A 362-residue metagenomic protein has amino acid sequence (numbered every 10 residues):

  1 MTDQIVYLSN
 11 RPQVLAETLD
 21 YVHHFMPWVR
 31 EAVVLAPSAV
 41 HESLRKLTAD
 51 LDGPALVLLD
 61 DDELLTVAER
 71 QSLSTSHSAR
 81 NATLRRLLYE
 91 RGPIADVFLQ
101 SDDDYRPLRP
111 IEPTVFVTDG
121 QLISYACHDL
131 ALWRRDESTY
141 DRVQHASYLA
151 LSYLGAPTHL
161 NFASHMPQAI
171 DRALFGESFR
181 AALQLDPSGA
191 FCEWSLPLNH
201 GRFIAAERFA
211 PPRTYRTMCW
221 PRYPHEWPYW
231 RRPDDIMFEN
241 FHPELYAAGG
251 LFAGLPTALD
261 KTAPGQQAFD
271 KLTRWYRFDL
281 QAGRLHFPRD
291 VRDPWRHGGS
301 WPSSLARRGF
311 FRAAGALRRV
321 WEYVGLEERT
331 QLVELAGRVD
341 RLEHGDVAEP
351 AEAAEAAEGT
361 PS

Functional and structural regions predicted by a protein language model:
M1-A16: N-proximal low-complexity "stem/linker" segments adjacent to membrane-targeting elements
Y21-V29: Short, acidic, metal-binding catalytic loop of nucleotide-sugar glycosyltransferases
V40-P93: Active-site-proximal specificity loops/subdomain of glycosyltransferases
D96-R106: Short beta-strand-to-loop acidic/aromatic patch adjacent to the donor-nucleotide binding site
D104, V291-S362: Boundary detector for helix-to-coil junctions that initiate low-complexity/charged tails
R109-S138: Conserved donor-nucleotide/metal-binding helix-loop-beta segment in metal-dependent transferases, i.e., the alpha-helix
D141-F238: Catalytic core and acceptor-binding pocket of nucleotide-sugar-dependent glycosyltransferases
L198-S303: PAPS-dependent sulfotransferase catalytic core
